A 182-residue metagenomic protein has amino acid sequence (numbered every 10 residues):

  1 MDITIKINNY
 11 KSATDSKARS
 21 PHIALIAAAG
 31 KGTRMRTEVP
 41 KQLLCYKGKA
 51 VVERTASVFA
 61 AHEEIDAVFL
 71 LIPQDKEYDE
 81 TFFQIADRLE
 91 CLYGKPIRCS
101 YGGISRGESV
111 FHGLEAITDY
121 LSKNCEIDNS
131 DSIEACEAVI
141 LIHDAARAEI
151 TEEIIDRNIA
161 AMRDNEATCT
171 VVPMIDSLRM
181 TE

Functional and structural regions predicted by a protein language model:
M1-L25, A29: SAM-dependent methyltransferases
A18-E77: N-terminal glycine-rich phosphate-binding loop and ensuing alpha1 helix
I26, V52, G113, H143-D144 (+1 more regions): Residue-level signal for inorganic ion chemistry
E64-P96: Acidic donor-binding segment of Leloir-type glycosyltransferases
D87-E137: Short phosphate-binding loop-to-helix
I140: Short aromatic/hydrophobic "clamp" motif used to bind/position activated sugar donors
E149-E182: Conserved core of the sugar-phosphate nucleotidyltransferase
